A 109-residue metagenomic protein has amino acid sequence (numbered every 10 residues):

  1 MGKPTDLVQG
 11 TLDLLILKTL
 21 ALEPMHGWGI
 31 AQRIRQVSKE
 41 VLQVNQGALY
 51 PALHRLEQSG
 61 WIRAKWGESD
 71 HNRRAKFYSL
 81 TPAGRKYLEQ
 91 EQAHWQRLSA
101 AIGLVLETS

Functional and structural regions predicted by a protein language model:
M1-V8, E91: Intrinsically disordered, low-complexity serine/threonine- and proline-rich regulatory segments
T5-A48: N-terminal helix-turn-helix DNA-binding core of bacterial DNA-binding proteins
L49-L56: Basic amphipathic alpha-helical segments that dock to polyanions
E57-R74, S79: Beta-hairpin "wing" of winged helix-turn-helix
L80-G84: Accessory beta->alpha helical hairpin/"wing" motif in late/C-terminal subdomains of nucleic-acid enzymes
R85-S109: Amphipathic alpha-helical dimerization/coiled-coil segments that flank or bridge DNA-binding/regulatory modules
